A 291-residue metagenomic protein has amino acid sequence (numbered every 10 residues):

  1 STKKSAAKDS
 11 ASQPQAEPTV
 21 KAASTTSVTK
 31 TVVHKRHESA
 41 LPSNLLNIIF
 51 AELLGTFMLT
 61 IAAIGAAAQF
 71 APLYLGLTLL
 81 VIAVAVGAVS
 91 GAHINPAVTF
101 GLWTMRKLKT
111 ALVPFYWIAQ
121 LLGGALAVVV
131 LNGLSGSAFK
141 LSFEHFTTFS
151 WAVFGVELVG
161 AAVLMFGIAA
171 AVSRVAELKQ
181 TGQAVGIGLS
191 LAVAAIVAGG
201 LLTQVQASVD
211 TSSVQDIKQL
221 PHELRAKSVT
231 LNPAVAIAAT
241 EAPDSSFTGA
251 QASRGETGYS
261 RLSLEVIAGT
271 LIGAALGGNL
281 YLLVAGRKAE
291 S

Functional and structural regions predicted by a protein language model:
S1-S291: Membrane-interface helix-loop junctions and terminal tails of multi-pass membrane proteins
